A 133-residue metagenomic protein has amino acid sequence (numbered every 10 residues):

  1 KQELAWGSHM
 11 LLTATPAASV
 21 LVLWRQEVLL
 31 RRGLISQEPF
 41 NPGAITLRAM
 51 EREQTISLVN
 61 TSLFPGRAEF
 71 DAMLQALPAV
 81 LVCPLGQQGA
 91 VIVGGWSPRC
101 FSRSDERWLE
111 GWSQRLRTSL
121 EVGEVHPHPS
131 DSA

Functional and structural regions predicted by a protein language model:
K1-L30, V122, H126-P127, D131-A133: Intrinsically disordered, low-complexity terminal regulatory regions
E3, G7, N41, S104-W108 (+1 more regions): Short amphipathic alpha-helical segments
L4, E69, R99-C100: Short acidic, glycine/proline-enriched loop segments that cap or flank alpha-helices
W24-P78: Regulatory sensory and allosteric helical modules in signal-transduction proteins and certain transcription factors
R25, Q87-V91: Glycine-rich, often proline-containing surface loops adjacent to acidic residues and nearby aromatics that form
A76-G86: Short hydrophobic beta-strand micro-motif common in sensory/regulatory domains
V91-A133: Juxtadomain coupling helices with adjacent low-complexity linkers
